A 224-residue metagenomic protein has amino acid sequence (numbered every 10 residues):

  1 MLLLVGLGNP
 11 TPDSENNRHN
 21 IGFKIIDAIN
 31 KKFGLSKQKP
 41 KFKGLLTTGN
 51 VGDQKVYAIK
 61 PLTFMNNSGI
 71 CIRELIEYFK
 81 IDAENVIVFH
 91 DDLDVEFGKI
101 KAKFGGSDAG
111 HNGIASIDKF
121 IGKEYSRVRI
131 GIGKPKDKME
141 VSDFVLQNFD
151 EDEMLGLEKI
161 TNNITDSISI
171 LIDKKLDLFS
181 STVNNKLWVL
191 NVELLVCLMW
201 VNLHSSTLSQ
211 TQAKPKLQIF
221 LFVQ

Functional and structural regions predicted by a protein language model:
L2-G105, A115-S126, K136-E140, L155-T161 (+2 more regions): Nucleotide and nucleotide-moiety/phosphate-recognizing core
F89, R129-G131, Q218: Solvent-exposed beta-strand sheet faces enriched in polar/charged residues
K101-S107, V145-N148: Short glycine-enriched, charge-decorated loop/helix-capping segments at active-site entrances that position
G110-G113: Hydrophobic alpha-helical segments within soluble ligand-binding/sensing domains
I130-I132, D137-L146: Internal, active-site/partner-interface "lid" segment
E151-D152: A hydrophobic, small-residue-rich beta->alpha segment in the mid-to-C-terminal subdomain of diverse proteins
S180-L187: Short, highly charged C-terminal tails/helix-capping segments
W188-Q224: Conserved G1/Walker A P-loop phosphate-binding module
